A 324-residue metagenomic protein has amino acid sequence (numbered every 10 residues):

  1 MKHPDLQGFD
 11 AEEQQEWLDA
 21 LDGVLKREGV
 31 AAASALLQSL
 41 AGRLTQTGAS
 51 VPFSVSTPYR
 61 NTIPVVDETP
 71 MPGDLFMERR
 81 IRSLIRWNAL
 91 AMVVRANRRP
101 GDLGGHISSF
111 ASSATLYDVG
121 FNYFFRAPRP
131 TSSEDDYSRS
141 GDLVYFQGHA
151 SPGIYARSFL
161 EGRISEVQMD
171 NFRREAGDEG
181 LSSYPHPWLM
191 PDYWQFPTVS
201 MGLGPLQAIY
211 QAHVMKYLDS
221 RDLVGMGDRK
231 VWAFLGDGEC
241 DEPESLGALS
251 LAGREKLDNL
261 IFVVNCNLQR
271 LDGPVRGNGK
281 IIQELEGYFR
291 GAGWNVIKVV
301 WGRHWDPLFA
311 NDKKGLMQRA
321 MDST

Functional and structural regions predicted by a protein language model:
D10-S50: Amphipathic alpha-helical packing elements
Q15, A35, V51-E68, A91-M92: N-terminal pre-domain segments of enzymes
L18, L160, Q283-G287: Short acidic/glycine-rich loops and adjacent helix/strand connectors that line catalytic pockets where negatively
L40-I63, R139, Q147, K298-K313 (+1 more regions): Terminal amphipathic helices with adjacent charged low-complexity linkers/tails
E68-I85, A89-G101, H106-E255: Cofactor-binding active-site loop characterized by glycine-rich and histidine/acidic residues
V144-Q147, N259-N267: Short internal beta-strands
C266-T324: Long, well-ordered, tryptophan-enriched scaffold segments
